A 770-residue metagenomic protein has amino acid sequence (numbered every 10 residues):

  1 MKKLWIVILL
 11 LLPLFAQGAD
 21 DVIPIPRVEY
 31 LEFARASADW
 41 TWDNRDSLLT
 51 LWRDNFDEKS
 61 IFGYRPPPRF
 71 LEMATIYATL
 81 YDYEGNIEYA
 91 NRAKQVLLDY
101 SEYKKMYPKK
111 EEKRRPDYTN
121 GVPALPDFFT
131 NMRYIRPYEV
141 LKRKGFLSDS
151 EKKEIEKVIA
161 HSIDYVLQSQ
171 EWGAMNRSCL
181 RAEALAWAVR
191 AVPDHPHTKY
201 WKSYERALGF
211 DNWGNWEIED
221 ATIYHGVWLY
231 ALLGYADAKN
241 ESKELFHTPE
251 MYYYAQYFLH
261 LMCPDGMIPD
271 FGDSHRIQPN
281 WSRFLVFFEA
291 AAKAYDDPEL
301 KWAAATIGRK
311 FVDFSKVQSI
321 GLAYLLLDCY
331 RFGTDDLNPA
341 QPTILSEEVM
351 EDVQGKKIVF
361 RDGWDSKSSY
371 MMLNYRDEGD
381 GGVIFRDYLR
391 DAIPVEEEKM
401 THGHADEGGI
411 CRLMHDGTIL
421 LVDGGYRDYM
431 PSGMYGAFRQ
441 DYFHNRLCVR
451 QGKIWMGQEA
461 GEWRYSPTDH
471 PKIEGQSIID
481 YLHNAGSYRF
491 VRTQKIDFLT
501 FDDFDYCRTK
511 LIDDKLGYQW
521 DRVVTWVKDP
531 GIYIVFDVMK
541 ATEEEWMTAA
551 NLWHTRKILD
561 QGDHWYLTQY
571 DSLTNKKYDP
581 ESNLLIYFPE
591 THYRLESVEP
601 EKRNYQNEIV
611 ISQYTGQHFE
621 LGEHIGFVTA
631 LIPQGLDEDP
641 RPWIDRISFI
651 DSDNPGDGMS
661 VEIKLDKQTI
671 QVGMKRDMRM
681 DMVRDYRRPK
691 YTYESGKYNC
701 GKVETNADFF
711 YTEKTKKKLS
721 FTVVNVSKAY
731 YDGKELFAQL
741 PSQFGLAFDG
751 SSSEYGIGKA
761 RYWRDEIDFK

Functional and structural regions predicted by a protein language model:
M1-L4: Positively charged n-region of N-terminal signal peptides that target proteins for export
L9-Q17: Hydrophobic h-region of N-terminal signal peptides that target proteins for export in Gram-negative bacteria
A19-A36, N44, Y253-Y254, G272-S369 (+3 more regions): Terminal, non-catalytic domain-edge segments
P26-Y30, R35, W42, L49 (+3 more regions): Aromatic-lined, polymer-binding surfaces characteristic of secreted/periplasmic polysaccharide-degrading enzymes
K316-D563, Y570, L621-L636, D645-D653: Catalytic and substrate-binding regions of extracellular carbohydrate-active enzymes, especially polysaccharide lyases
T548-R603: Polysaccharide-binding surfaces and accessory modules of carbohydrate-active proteins
N604-G626: A surface-exposed beta-strand-loop module
E623, I632-K770: Non-catalytic terminal regions with compositionally biased, polar/charged low complexity
